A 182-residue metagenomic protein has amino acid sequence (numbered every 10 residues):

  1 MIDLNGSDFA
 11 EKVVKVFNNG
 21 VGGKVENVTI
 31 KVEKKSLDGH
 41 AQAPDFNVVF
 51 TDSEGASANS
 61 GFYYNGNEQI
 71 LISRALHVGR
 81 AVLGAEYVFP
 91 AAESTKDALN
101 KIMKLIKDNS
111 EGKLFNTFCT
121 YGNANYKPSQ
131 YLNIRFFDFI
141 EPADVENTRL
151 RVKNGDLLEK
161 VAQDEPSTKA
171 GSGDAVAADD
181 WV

Functional and structural regions predicted by a protein language model:
M1-V182: Short beta-rich binding modules
